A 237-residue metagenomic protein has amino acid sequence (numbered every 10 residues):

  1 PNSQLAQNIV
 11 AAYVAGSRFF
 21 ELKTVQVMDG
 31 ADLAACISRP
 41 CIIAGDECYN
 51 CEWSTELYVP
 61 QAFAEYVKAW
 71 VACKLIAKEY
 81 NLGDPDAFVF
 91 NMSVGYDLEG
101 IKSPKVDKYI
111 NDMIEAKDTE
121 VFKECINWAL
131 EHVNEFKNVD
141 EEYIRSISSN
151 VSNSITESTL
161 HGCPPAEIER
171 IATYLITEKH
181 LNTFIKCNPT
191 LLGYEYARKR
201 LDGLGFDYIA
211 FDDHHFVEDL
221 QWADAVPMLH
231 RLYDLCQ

Functional and structural regions predicted by a protein language model:
N2-C236: Active-site entrance/lid segments in N-terminal catalytic domains of soluble metabolic enzymes
